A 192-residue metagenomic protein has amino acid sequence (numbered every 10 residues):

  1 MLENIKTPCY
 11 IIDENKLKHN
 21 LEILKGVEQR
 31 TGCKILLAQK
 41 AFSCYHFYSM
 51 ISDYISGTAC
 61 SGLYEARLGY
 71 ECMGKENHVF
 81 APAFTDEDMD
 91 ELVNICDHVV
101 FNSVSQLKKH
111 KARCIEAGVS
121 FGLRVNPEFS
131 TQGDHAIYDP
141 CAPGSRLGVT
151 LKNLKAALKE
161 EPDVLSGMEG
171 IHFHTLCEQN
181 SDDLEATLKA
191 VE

Functional and structural regions predicted by a protein language model:
M1-I11: Generic N-terminal amphipathic, Lys/Arg-enriched alpha-helix
N15-K16, E22, D134, K152: Short capping/connector residues at structural and topological boundaries
L17-N20, L24, A157, A190: Alpha-helical packing segments of well-folded alpha/beta enzyme cores
N20-R30, L68: A short, N-terminal amphipathic alpha-helix
C33-E192: Active-site-proximal beta-alpha core segment in soluble small-molecule metabolic enzymes
